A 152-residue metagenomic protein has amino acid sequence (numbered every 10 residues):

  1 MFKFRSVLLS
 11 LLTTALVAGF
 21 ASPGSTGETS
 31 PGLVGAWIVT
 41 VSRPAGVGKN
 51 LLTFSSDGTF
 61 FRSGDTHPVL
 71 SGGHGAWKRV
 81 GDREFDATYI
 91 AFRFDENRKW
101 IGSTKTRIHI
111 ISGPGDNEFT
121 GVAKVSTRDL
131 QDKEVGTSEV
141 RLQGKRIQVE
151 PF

Functional and structural regions predicted by a protein language model:
M1-L11: Bacterial N-terminal signal peptides that target proteins for export
L9-G19: Bacterial N-terminal signal peptides
A21-T29: Boundary at the C-terminal end of the N-terminal hydrophobic targeting segment
S30, D57, K78-F85, H109-T120 (+1 more regions): A short, structured loop/turn motif at beta-sheet edges
S30-G46, G75, G121: Tryptophan-anchored aromatic micro-motifs
V47-F85, A91-F92: N-terminal glycine/threonine-rich, aromatic-flanked beta-hairpin/loop signature
N50-T53, G73-R79, S103-P114, K124 (+1 more regions): Hydrophobic/aromatic beta-strand elements that line small-molecule binding cavities or substrate pockets in beta-rich
V125-F152: Edge beta-strand at a domain terminus
